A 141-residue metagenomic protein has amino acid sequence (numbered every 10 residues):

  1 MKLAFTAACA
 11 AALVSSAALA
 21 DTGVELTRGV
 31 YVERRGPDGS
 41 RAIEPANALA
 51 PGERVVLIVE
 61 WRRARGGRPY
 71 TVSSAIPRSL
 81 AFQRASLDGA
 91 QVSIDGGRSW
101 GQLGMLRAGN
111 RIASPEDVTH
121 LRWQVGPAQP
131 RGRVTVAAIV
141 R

Functional and structural regions predicted by a protein language model:
A4-L13: Sec-dependent N-terminal signal peptides
S15-A17: N-terminal signal peptide c-region/cleavage motif recognized by signal peptidases
L19-R141: Exported/extracytosolic protein signature
